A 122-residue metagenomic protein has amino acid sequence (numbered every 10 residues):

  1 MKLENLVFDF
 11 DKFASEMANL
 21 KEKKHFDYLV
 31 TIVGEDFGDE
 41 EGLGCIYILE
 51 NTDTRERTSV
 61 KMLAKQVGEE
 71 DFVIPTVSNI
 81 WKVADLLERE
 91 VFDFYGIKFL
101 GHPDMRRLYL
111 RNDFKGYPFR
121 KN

Functional and structural regions predicted by a protein language model:
M1-N122: Terminal low-complexity/charged segments
